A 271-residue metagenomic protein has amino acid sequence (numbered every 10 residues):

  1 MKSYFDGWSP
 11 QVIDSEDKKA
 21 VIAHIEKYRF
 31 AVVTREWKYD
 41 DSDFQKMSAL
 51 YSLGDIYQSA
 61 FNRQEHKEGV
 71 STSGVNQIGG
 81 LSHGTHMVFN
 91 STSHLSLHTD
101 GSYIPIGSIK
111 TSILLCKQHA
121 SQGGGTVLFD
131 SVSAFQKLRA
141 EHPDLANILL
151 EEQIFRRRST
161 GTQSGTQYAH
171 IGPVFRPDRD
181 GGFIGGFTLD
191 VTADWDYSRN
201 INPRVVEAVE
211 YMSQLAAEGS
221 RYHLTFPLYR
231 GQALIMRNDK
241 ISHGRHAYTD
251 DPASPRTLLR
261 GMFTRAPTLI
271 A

Functional and structural regions predicted by a protein language model:
M1-E68, L228, A233: N-terminal auxiliary "cap/dimerization" subdomain that precedes the catalytic jelly-roll/cupin core of mononuclear
M1-I13, E26, S71-I235, D239-A271: Active-site environment of non-heme Fe oxygenases that use a 2-His-1-carboxylate facial triad
